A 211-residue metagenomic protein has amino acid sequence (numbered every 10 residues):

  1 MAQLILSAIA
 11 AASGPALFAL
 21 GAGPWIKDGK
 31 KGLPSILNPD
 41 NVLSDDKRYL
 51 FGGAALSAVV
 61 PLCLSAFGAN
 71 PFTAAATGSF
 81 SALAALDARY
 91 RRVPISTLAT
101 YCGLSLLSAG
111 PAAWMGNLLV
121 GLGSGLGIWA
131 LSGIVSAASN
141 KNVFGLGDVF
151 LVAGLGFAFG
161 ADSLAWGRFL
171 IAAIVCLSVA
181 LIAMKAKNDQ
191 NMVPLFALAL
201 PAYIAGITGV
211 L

Functional and structural regions predicted by a protein language model:
M1-L211: A membrane-topology feature that recognizes alpha-helical transmembrane segments and their immediate juxtamembrane
